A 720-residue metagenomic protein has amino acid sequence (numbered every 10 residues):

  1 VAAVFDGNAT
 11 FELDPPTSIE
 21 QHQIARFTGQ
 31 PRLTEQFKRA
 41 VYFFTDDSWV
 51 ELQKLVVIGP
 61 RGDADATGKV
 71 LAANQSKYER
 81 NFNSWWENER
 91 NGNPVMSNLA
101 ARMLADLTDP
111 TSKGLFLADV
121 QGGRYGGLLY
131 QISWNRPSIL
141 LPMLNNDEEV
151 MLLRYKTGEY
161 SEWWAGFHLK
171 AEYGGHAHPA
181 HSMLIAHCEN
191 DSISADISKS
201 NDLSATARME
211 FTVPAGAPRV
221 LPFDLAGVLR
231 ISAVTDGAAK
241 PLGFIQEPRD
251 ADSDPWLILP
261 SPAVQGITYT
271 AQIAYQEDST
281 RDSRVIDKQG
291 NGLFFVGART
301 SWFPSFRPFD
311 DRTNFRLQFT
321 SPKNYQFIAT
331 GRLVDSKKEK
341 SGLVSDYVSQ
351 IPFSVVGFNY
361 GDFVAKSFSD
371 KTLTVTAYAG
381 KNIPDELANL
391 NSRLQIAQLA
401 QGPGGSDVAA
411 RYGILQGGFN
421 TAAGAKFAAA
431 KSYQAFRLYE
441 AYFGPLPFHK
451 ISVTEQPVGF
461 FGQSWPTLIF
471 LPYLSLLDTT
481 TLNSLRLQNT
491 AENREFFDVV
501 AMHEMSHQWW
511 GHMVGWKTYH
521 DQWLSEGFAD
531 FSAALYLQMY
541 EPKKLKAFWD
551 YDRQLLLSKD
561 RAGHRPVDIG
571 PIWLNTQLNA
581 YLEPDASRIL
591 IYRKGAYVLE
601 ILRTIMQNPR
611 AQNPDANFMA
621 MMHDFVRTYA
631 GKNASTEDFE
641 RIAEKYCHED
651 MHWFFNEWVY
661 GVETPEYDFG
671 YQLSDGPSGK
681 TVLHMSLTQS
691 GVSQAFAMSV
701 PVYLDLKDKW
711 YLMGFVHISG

Functional and structural regions predicted by a protein language model:
V1-S204, R284-V285, R307-F309, M651-W653 (+1 more regions): N-terminal, polar/Ser/Thr-rich
A2-W49, L55-V56, A226-A263, R281-D287 (+2 more regions): Solvent-exposed beta-strand/loop surfaces of large extracellular or lumenal domains
Q75, E79, E87-A100, V228 (+5 more regions): Surface-exposed, acidic/Ser/Thr-rich flexible loop segments
A171-R208, T212-R219, D224-G227, F295 (+2 more regions): Hydrophobic helix-coil surface modules that form long, contiguous segments used for peptide/substrate interaction
S198, G216, D250-D252, V264-G266 (+5 more regions): Surface-exposed coil/turn segments at beta-strand junctions on protein surfaces, enriched
G216-L221, G227-A238, I328, P665-G720: Beta-strand-rich binding/interaction modules
P222-D224, G290-N291, K337, F655 (+2 more regions): Beta-sandwich/jelly-roll carbohydrate-recognition scaffolds of carbohydrate-active enzymes
Y347, E386-S686, V692: Hydrophobic alpha-helical and helix-loop surface patches within well-folded domains that function as non-catalytic
